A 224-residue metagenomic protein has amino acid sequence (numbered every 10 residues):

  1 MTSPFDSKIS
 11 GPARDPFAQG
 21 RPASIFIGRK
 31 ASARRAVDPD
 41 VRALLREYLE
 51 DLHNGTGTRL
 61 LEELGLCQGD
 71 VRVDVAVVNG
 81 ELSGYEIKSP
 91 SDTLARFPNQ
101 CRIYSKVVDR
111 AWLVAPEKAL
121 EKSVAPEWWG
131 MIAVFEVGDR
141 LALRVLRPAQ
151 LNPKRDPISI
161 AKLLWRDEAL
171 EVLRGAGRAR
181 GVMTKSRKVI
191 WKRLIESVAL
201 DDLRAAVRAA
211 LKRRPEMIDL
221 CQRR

Functional and structural regions predicted by a protein language model:
T2-A36, M217-R224: Interdomain/boundary linker segments immediately adjacent to catalytic/signaling cores
K8-S10, I25-S83: Active-site metal-binding core of divalent-cation-utilizing nuclease and nuclease-like domains
E50-D51, G130-R224: Non-catalytic C-terminal interaction segments of nucleic acid-processing enzymes
L64, K88-S91: Short, well-ordered turn and helix-capping elements at secondary-structure junctions
C67, V77-V78, L82, V124-G138: Conserved N-terminal glycine/acidic-rich loop preference
S91-F135: Catalytic cores of nucleic-acid endonucleases
